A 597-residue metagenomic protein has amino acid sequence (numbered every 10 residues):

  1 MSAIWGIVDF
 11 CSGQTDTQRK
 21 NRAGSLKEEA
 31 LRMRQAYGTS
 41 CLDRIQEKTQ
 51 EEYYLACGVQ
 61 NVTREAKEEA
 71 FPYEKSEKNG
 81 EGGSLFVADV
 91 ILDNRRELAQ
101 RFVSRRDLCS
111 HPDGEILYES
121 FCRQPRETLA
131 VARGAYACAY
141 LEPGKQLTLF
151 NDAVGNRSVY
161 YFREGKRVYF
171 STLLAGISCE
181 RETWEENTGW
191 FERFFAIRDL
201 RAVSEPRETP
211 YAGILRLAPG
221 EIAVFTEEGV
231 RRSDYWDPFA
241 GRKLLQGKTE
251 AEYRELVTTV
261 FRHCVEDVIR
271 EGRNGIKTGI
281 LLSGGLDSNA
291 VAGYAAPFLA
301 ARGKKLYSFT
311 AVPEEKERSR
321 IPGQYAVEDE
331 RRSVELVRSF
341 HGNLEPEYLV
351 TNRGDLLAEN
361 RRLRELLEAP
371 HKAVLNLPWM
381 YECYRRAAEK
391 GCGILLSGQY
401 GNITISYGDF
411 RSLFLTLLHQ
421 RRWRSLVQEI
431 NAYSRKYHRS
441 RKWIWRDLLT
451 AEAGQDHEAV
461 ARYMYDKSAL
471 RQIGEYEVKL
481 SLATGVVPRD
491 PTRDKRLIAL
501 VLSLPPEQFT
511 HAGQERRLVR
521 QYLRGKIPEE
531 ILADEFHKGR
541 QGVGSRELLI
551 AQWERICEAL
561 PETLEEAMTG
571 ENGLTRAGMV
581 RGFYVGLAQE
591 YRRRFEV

Functional and structural regions predicted by a protein language model:
M1-L349, G525: Cysteine-centered catalytic environments shared across enzyme families
A3, Y118-S120, E192-L200, E382 (+3 more regions): Short, hydrophobic/amphipathic alpha-helical patches that form generic packing surfaces within helical domains
V8-G24, P143-K166, E227, D237-A461 (+3 more regions): ATP-dependent adenylate-handling active sites, centered on carboxylate activation for C-N bond formation
D107-P112, E127, W184-T188, A453-M464 (+3 more regions): Structural motif
P112, I116, R516-Y522, D534-G544: Polar, surface-exposed loop/tail segments that function as active-site lids or cofactor/substrate-recognition elements
G213, L497, L518, Y522 (+1 more regions): Residue-level detector of well-ordered alpha-helical segments, enriched for hydrophobic/aromatic packing positions
D409-F410, I527-Y584: PAPS-dependent sulfotransferase catalytic core
